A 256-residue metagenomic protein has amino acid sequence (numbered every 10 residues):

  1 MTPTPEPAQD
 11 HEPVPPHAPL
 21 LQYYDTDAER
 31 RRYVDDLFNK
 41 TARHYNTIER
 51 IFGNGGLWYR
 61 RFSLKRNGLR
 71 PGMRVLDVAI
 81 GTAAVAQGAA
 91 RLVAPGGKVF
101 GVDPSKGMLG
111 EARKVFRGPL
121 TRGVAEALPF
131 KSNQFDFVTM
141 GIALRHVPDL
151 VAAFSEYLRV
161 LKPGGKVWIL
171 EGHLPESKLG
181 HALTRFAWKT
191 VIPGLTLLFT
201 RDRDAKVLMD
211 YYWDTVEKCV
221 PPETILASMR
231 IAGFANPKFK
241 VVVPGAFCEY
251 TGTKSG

Functional and structural regions predicted by a protein language model:
D10-G68, A84-G88, V207-W213: Conserved class I S-adenosyl-L-methionine
D25-Y33, L174-S228, A232, K238: C-terminal alpha-helical "lid/dimerization" subdomain adjacent to the S-adenosyl-L-methionine
R74-A127: Class I SAM-dependent methyltransferase SAM/SAH-binding core
E126-V138: A short acidic, Gly/Pro-enriched loop at the edge of an enzyme's catalytic core that lines a small-molecule cofactor
D136-L150: A short SAM/SAH-binding and catalytic strip from SAM-dependent methyltransferases
V151-P163: A short glycine-rich, Lys/Arg-flanked "PGG" loop and its adjoining helix->strand segment in the class I
G165-G172: Conserved beta-strand signature within the Rossmann-like core of class I S-adenosyl-L-methionine
A232-G256: Core SAM-dependent methyltransferase catalytic element
